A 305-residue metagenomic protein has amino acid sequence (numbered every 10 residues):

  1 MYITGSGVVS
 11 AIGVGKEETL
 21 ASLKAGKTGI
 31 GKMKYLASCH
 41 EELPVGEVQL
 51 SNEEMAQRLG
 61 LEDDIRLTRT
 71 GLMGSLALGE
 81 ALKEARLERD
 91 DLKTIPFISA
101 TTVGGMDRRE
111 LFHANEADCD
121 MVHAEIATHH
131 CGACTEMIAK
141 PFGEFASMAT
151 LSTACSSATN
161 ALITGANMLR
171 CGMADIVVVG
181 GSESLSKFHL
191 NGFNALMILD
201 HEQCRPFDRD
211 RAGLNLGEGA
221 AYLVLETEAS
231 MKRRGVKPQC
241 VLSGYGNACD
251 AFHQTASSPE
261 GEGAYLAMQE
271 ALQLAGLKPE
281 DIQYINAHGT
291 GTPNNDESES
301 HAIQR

Functional and structural regions predicted by a protein language model:
M1-I12, T19: Generic N-terminal segment detector
M1-T4, K24-Y35, H40-L43, L199 (+2 more regions): Condensing-enzyme catalytic core mediating Claisen C-C bond formation in acyl metabolism
G5, L23, L78, F97 (+8 more regions): Conserved small-residue
V8-V9, T101-G104, T153-S157, G181-S186 (+2 more regions): Acidic, glycine-rich active-site loops and adjacent beta-strand->loop/helix elements that engage anionic groups
I12, E17-S99, G105-M106, A267-P279: Conserved active-site "lid/cap" helical segment
K32-L76, G104-T164, M173, H189-N191 (+2 more regions): Conserved catalytic cysteine-centered active-site region of acyl-thioester-dependent Claisen-condensing enzymes
E84-A100, H113-H123, E136-M148, R170-V177 (+4 more regions): Structural signature of cysteine-dependent C-C bond-forming condensing enzymes
F252-G261, T290-R305: Short glycine/threonine-rich loop-to-helix capping motif typified by GTGT followed within a few residues by an Asp-Pro
